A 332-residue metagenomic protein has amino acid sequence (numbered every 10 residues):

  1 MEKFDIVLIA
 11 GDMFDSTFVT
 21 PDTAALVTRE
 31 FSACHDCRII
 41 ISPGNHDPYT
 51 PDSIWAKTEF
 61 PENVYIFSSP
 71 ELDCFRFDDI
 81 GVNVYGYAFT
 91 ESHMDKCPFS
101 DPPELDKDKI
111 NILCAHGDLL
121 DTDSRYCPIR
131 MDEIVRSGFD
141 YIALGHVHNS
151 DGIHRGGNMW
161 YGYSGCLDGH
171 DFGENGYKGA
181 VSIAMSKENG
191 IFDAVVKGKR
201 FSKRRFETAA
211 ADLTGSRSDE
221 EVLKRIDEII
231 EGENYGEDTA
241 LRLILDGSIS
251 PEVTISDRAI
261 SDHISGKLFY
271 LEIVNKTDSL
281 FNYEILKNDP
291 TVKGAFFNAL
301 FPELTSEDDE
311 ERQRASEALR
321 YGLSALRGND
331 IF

Functional and structural regions predicted by a protein language model:
M1, A33-D36, R136, Y235-E237 (+1 more regions): Alpha-helix termination/capping residues and helix-transition junctions
M1-K3, D78, D106-K107, K187 (+1 more regions): Glycine-rich phosphate-binding loop signature in dinucleotide/nucleotide-binding domains
M1-L26, R312-S316, R320-L323, R327-F332: N-terminal active-site segment of His-dependent metallophosphoesterases
K3, G81-N83, G138, E237-T239 (+1 more regions): Short loop/turn motifs at secondary-structure junctions
I6, D15-D171, Y177, A184: His/Asp/Glu-rich metal-coordinating catalytic cores of metallo-dependent phosphodiesterases/hydrolases acting on
K107-A115, L119, G179-T214: Acidic/His-rich catalytic or pseudo-catalytic neighborhoods that scaffold and/or coordinate enzyme active centers
W160-C166, E174-N175, A180-M185, Y235 (+1 more regions): Divalent-metal (often Zn2+) His-rich catalytic cores of metallo-beta-lactamase-fold enzymes
I191-F332: Accessory, non-catalytic peripheral segments of nucleic-acid enzymes
